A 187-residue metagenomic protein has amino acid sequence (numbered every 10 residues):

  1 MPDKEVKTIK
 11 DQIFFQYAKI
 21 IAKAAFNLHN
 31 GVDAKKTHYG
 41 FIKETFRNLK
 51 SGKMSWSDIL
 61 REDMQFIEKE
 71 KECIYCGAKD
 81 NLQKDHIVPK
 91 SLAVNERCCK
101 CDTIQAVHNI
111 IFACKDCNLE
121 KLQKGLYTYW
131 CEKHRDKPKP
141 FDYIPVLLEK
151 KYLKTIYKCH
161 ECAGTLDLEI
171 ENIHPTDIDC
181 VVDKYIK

Functional and structural regions predicted by a protein language model:
M1-D58, I173-K187: A boundary/linker detector
E5, E44, E62, E68-E72 (+7 more regions): Glutamate identity and glutamate-enriched acidic tracts
K10, F66-K69, V107: Residue-level signal for mature regions of secreted extracellular proteins and peptides
A18, A22-A25, A34, A78 (+4 more regions): A sequence-composition feature that detects small, non-aromatic residues
K23-E72, V94, C101-D102, Y143-K158: Short, charged surface segments at domain edges that flank catalytic/cofactor-binding sites
E72-F112, N118-K137: Histidine-centered nuclease catalytic patch
H108, L119-K187: A detector for short metal-coordination/catalytic motifs
